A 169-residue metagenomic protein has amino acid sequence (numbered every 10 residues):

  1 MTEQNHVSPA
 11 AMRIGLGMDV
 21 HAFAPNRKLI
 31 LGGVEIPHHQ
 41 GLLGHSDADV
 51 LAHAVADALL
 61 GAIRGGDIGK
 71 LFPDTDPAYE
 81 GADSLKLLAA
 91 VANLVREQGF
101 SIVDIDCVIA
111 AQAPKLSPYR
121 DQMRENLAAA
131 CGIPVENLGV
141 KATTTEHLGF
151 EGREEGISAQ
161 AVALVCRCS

Functional and structural regions predicted by a protein language model:
T2-D121, N126, A130-C131: RNase III-family endoribonuclease catalytic core
G15-G17, E146-G149: Glycine-rich, charged/polar anion/phosphate-binding loops that engage phosphate groups from diverse ligands
S117-P118, H147-E151: Short active-site-adjacent structural elements
P134-N137: Short acidic capping loops at alpha-helix termini that bridge into adjacent secondary structure
V140-T144: Pyridoxal 5′-phosphate
E151-S169: C-terminal edge-of-domain segments
